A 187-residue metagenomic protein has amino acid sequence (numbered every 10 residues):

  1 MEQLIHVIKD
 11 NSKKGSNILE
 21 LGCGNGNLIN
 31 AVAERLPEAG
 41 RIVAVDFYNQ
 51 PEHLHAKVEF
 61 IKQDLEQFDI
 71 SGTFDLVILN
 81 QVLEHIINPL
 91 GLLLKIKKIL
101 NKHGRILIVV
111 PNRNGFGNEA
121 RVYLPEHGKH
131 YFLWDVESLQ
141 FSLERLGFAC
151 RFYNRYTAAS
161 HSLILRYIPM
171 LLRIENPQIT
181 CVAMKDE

Functional and structural regions predicted by a protein language model:
E2-A120, L133-S142, Q178-K185: Conserved SAM-binding loop
K95, P125-H127, L146: Short, contiguous strand/loop micro-motifs
A120-H127, L165-Y167: Short glycine/proline- and charge-enriched loop/turn segments that cap or connect secondary-structure elements
E126-W134: Short, contiguous acidic/charged loop-to-helix segments that flank catalytic cores in large enzymes
S142, L146-F148: A structural motif corresponding to the C-terminal end of an alpha-helix and its immediate exit/capping segment
F148-A159: Conserved S-adenosyl-L-methionine
A158-P169: Class I S-adenosyl-L-methionine
Y167-E187: Core SAM-dependent methyltransferase catalytic element
